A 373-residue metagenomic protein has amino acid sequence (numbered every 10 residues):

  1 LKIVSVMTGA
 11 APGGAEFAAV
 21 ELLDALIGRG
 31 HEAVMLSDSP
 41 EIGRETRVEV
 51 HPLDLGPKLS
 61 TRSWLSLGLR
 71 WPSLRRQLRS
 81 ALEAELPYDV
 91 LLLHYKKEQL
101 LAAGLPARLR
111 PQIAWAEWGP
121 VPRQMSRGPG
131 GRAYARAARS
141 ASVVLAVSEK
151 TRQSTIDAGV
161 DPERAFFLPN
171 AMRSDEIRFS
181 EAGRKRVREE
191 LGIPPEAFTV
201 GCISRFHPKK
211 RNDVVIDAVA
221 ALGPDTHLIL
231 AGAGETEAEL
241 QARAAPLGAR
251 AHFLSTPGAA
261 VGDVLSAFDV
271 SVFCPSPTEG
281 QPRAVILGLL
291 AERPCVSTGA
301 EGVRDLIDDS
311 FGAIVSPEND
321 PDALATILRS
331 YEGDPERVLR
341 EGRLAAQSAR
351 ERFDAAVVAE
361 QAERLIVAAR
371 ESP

Functional and structural regions predicted by a protein language model:
S5-G13, F17-L69, T151-S154, G234-E235: N-terminal strand-loop element at the rim of the active site of nucleotide-sugar-dependent glycosyltransferases
E16-E21, F198, C202-A221, E235-A238 (+4 more regions): A conserved mid-protein helix/loop that constitutes part of the nucleotide-sugar donor-binding site
L93-Q99, E117-W118: Short His-centered aromatic/hydrophobic patch
K150, A171: Carbohydrate-associated surface elements
R186-E189, R337-R352, Q361-R364: A short, well-ordered alpha-helix in the C-terminal region of glycosyltransferases
Q241-P257: Nucleotide-activated donor-binding/catalytic signature segment of Leloir-type glycosyltransferases, i.e., the conserved
P294-S297: Short hydrophobic beta-strand element within catalytic cores of glycosyltransferases and related nucleotide-activated
D309-P321, S330-P335: Conserved acidic donor-binding segment of nucleotide-sugar-dependent glycosyltransferases
